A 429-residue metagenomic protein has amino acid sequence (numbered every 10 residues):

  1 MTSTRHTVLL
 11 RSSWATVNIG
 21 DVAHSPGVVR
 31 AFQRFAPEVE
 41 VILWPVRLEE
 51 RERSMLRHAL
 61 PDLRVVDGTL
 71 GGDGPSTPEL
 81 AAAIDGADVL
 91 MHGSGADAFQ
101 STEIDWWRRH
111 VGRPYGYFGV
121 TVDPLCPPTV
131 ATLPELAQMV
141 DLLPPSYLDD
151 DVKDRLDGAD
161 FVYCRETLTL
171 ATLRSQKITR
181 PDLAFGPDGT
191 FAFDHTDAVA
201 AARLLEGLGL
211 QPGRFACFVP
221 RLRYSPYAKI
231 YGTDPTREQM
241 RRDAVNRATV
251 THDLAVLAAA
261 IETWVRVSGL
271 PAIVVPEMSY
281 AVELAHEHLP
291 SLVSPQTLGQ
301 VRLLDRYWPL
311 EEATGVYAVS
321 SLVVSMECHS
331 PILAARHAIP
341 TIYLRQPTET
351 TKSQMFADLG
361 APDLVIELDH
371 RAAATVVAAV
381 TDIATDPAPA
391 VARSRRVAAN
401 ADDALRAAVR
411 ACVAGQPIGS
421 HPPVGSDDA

Functional and structural regions predicted by a protein language model:
T2-A429: Active-site anion-handling motifs in enzyme catalytic cores
